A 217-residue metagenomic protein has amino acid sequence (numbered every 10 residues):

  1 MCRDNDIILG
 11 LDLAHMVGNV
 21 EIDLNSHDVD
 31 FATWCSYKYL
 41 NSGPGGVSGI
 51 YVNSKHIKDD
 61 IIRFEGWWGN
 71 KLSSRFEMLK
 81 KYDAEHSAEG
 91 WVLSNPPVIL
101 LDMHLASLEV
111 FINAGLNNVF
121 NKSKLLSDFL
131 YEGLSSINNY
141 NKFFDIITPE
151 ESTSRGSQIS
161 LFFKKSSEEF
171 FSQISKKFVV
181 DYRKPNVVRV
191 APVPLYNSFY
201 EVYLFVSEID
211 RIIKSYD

Functional and structural regions predicted by a protein language model:
M1-D217: Pyridoxal 5′-phosphate
